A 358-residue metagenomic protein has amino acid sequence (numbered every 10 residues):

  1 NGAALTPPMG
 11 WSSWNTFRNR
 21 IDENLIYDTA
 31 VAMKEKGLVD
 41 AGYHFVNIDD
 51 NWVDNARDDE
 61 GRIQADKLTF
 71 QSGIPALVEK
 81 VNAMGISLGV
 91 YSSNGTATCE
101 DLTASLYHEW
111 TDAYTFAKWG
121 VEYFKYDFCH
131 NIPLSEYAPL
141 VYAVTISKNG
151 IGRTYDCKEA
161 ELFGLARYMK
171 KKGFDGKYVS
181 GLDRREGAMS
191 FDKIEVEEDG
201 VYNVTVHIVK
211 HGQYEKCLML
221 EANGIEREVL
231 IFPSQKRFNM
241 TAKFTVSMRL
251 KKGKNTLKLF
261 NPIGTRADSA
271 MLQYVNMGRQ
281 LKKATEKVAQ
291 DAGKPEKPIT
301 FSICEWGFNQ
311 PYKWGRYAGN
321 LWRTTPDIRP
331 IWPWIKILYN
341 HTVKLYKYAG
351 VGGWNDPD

Functional and structural regions predicted by a protein language model:
N1, Y91-T98, L106-W119, E136-L140 (+2 more regions): Surface-exposed loop and adjacent secondary-structure segments within mature catalytic domains
N1-E23, Y27, A32, R279-E286: N-terminal module-boundary/linker segments of secreted carbohydrate-active enzymes
G2-T6, L38-D40, V81-A83, F116-K118 (+4 more regions): Extracellular/periplasmic catalytic domains that process cell-envelope and extracellular macromolecules
S13-I21, Q64-K67, L102, R266: Second-shell loop/turn segments in exported
W14-T16, N51-V53, S93-A97, C129-N131 (+2 more regions): Active-site beta-loop-alpha junctions enriched in small/polar residues
L25, T29-E136, Q273, T285: Aromatic-lined carbohydrate-binding/catalytic grooves of carbohydrate-active enzymes
A138-D268: Extracytoplasmic
K282-D358: Glycan-recognition surfaces
